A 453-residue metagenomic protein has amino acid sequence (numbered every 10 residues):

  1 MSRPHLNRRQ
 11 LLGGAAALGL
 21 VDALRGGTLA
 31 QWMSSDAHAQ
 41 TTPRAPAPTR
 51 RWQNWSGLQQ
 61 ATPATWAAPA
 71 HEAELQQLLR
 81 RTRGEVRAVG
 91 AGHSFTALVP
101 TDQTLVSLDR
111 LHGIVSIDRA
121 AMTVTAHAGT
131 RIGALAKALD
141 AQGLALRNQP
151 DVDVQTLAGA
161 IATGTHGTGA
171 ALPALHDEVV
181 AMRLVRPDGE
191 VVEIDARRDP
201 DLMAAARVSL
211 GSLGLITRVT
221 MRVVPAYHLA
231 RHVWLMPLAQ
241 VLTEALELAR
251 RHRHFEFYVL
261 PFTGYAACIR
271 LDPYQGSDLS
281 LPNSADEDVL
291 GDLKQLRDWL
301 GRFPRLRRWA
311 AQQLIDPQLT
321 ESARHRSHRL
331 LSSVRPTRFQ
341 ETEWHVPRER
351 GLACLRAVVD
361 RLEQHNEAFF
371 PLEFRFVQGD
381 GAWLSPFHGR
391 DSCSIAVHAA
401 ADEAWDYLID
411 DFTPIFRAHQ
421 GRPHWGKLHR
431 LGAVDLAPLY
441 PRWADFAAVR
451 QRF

Functional and structural regions predicted by a protein language model:
S2-F453: Noncatalytic alpha-helical scaffold of FAD-dependent oxidoreductases
